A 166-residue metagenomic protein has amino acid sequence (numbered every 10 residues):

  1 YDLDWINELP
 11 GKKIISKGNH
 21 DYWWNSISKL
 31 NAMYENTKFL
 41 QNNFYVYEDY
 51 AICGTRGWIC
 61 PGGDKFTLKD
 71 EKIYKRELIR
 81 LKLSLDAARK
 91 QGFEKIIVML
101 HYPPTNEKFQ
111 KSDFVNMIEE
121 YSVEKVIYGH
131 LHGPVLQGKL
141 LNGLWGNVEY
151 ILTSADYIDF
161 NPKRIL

Functional and structural regions predicted by a protein language model:
Y1, N19-I27, V46, I59-G63 (+3 more regions): Active-site environment of divalent metal-dependent phosphoester hydrolases
Y1-G11, Y22, R80-D86, K90-F93 (+1 more regions): N-terminal active-site segment of His-dependent metallophosphoesterases
Y1-Y47, Q110-V123, G146-V148, L152-S154: Core catalytic region of metal-dependent phosphoesterases/phosphodiesterases, especially metallo-beta-lactamase-like
E8-L9, A32-F39, G62-K72, V126-V148: Short secondary-structure transition/capping segments
K13, G18, I52, L81 (+3 more regions): Divalent metal-coordination and catalytic microenvironments
I14, K95-I97, K125: Short, Asp-centered acidic motifs that coordinate Mg2+ and/or phosphate in catalytic or ligand-binding sites
S26-Q110, M117: Conserved catalytic scaffold of divalent metal-dependent phosphoesterases
V148-L166: Short, basic/aromatic-enriched C-terminal tail that caps enzymatic domains
